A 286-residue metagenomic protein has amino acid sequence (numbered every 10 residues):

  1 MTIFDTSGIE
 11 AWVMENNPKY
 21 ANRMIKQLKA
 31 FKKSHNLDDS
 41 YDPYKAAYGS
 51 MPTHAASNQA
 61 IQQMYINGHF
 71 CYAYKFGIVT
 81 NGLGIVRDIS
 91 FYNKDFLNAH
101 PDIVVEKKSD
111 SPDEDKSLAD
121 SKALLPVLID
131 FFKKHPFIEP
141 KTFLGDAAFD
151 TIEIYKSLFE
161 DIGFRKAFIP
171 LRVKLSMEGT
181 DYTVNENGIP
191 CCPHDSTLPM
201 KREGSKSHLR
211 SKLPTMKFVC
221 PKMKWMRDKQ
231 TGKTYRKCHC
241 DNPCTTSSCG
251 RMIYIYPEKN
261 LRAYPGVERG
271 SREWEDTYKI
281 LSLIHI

Functional and structural regions predicted by a protein language model:
M1-A147, T151-E160: Polybasic low-complexity intrinsically disordered regions
K32, D113-G232: An internal, acidic/charged active-site-proximal segment that coordinates divalent cations and/or engages
A123, R262-A263, E273: Exposed alpha-helical structural elements
E139, V267-K279: Short, solvent-exposed helix-loop connector elements
V219-G266: Long, low-complexity, polar/charged, intrinsically disordered or flexibly structured peripheral segments
I284-I286: Conserved small/polar residues in nucleotide/adenosyl-binding loops
